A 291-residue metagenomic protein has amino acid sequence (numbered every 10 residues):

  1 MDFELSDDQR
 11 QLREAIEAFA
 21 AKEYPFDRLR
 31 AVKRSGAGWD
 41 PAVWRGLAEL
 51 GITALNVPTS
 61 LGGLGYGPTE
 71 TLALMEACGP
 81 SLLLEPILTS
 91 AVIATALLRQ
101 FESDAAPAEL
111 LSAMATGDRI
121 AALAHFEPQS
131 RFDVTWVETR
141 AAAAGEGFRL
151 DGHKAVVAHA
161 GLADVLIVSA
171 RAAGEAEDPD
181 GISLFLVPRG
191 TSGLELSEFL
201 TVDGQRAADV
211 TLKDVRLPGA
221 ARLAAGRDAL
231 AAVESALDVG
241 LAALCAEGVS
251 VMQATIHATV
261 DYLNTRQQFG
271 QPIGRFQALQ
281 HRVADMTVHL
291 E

Functional and structural regions predicted by a protein language model:
D2-D8, L12, I52, P80 (+2 more regions): Glycine-rich beta->alpha junctions and the first turn(s) of the following alpha-helix
Q9, A20, G51, P58 (+8 more regions): Buried hydrophobic positions in well-ordered alpha/beta secondary-structure cores of metabolic enzymes
D27-E49: Short secondary-structure junction/hinge motifs that connect adjacent elements
E49-A108, S112, T116-G117, H159-V165: Internal helix-loop-helix
G65-A77, D133-V137, V187, T211: Structural signature of FAD isoalloxazine-binding scaffolds in flavoprotein oxidoreductases
G117-P128, V168: A short, Trp-centered hydrophobic/proline-enriched beta-strand micro-motif
A124, D151-E195: A short core secondary-structure module
T139-A142: A structural signal for short hydrophobic beta-strand segments in well-ordered beta-sheet cores
